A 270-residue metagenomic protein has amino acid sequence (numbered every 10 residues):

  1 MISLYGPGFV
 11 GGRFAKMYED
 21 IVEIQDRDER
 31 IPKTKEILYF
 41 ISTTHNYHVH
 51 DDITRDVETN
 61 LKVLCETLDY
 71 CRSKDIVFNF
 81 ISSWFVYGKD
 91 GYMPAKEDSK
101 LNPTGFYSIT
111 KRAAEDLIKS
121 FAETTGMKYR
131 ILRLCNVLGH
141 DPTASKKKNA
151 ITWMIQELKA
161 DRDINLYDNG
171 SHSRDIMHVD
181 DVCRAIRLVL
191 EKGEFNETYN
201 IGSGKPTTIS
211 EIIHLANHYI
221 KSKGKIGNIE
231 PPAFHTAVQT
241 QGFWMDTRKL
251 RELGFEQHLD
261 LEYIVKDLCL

Functional and structural regions predicted by a protein language model:
M1-D20: N-terminal Rossmann NAD(P)H-binding glycine-rich loop of SDR-like oxidoreductase domains
V22-T34, G227, D260: Short acidic low-complexity segments
R30-T59, V86: NAD(P)H-binding glycine-rich loop region in Rossmannoid oxidoreductase-like domains and their noncatalytic homologs
I41-S42, N79-S83, T104, R133-C135 (+1 more regions): Active-site beta-alpha turn of Rossmann-fold NAD(P)-dependent dehydrogenases/reductases
C65-F106: Conserved Rossmann-fold NAD(P)-dependent oxidoreductase catalytic core, especially the SDR/UDP-sugar
T110-A113: Active-site helix of classical SDR
D116-S173, V179, C183, N217: NAD(P)-dependent short-chain dehydrogenase/reductase
R162, L166-L270: C-terminal substrate-binding subdomain of Rossmann-fold SDR/epimerase-dehydratase oxidoreductases
